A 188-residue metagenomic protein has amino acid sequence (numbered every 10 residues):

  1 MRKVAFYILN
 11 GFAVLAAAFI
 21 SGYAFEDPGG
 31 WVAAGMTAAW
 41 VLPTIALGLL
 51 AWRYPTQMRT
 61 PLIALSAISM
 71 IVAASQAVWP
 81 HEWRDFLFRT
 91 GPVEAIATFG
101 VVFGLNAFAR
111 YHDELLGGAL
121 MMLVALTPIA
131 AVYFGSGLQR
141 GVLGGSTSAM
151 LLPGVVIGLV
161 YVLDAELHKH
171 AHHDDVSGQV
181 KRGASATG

Functional and structural regions predicted by a protein language model:
R2-K3, L49-L62, L105-L120: Membrane-helix interface "capping/anchor" motifs
K3-F19, I63-I71: Alpha-helical transmembrane segments
S21-A38, W52-P61, A77-E94, G135-A149: Membrane-helix interface and helix-disruption motif detector
P43-L47, F99-N106, A125-P128: Hydrophobic, membrane-inserted alpha-helices
L49-Y54, F108-D113, P153-Q179: Membrane-water interface at the C-terminal end of transmembrane alpha helices
L62-S69, L116-P128: Central hydrophobic cores of alpha-helical transmembrane segments in multi-pass integral membrane proteins
A73-W79, A130-Q139, V160-A165: Juxtamembrane membrane-interface segments at transmembrane alpha-helix termini
E94-V101, L120-M121, R140-H168: Alpha-helical membrane-associated segments of multi-pass integral membrane proteins
